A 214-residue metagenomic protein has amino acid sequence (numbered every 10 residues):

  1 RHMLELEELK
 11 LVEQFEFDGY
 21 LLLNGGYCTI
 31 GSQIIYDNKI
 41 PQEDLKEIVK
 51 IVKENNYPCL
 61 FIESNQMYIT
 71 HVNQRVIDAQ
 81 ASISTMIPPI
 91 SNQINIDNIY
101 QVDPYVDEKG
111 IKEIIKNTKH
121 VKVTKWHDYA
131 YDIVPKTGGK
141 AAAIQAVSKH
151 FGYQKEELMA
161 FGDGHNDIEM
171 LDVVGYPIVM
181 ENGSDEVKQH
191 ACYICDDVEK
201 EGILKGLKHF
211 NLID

Functional and structural regions predicted by a protein language model:
R1-R75: Active-site phosphate-binding/coordination module
K10-L11, E169-V173: Well-formed, non-transmembrane alpha-helical positions, independent of function
F15-E16, N24, N117-K119, V173-V174 (+1 more regions): Short, structured coil segments at secondary-structure junctions
L21, M159-F161, I178, C195: Hydrophobic/aromatic beta-strand patches that form the interior of the parallel beta-sheet core in alpha/beta enzyme
I51, N55-P58, I62-M170, N182: Conserved acidic, metal-coordinating active-site core of Asp-based, Mg2+-dependent phosphoryl-transfer enzymes
V173, I178-D214: Asp-based, Mg2+/Mn2+-dependent phosphohydrolase catalytic module
